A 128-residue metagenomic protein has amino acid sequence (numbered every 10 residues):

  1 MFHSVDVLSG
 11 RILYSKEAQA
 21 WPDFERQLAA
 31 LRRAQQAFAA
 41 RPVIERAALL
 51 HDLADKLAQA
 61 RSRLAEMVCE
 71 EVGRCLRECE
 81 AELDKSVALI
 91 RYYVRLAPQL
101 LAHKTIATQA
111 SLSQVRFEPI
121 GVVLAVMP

Functional and structural regions predicted by a protein language model:
M1-Q114: N-terminal Rossmann-like NAD(P)+-binding subdomain of aldehyde/semialdehyde dehydrogenases
A107-M127: Glycine-rich NAD(P)-binding loop of Rossmann-like domains
